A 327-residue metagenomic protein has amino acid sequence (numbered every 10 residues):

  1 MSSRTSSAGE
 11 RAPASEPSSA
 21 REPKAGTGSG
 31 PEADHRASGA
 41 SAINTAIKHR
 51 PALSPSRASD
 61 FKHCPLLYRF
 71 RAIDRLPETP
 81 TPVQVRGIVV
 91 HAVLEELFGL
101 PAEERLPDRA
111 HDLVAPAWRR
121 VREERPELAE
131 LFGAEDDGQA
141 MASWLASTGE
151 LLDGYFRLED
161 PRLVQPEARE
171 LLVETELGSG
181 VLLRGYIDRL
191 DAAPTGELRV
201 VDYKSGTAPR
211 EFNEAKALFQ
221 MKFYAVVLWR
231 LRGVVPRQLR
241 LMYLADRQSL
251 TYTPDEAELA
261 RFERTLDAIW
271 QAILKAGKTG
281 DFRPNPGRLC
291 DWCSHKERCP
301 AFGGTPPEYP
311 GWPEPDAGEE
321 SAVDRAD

Functional and structural regions predicted by a protein language model:
M1-Q84, P315-D327: C-terminal, charged and often intrinsically disordered regions of DNA end-processing helicases and nucleases
C64, C290-C293, C299: Short cysteine clusters
D74-V83, L100-R105, R210-E211, G280-D281: Short, polar/flexible loop-turn hinges at active-site or ligand-entry regions and domain interfaces
P82, R86, V90, W144 (+2 more regions): Hydrophobic (often cysteine-bearing) scaffold residues that line and stabilize catalytic clefts of nucleotide/cofactor
V93-R169: A non-catalytic, helix-rich entry segment at domain boundaries
L171-A268: Mg2+/Mn2+-dependent nuclease catalytic core
E258-S294: Polybasic (Lys/Arg-rich)
F302-W312: Short cysteine/histidine-rich zinc-coordinating motifs and their immediately flanking basic loops
